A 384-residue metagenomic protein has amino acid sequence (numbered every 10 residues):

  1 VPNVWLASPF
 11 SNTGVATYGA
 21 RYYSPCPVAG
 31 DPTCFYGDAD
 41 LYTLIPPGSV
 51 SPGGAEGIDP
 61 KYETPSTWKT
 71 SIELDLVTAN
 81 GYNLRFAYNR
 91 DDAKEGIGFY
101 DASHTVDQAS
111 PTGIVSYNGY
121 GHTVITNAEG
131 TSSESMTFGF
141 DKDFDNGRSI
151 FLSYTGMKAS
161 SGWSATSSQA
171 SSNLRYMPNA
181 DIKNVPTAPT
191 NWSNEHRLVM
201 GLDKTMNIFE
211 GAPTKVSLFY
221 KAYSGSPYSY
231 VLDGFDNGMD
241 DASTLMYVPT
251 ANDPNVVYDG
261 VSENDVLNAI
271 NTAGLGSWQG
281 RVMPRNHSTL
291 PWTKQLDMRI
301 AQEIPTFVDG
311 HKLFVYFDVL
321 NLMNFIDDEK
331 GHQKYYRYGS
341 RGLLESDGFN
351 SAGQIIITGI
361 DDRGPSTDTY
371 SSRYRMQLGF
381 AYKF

Functional and structural regions predicted by a protein language model:
V1-F10, P52-G54, R85, K94-T105 (+4 more regions): Outer-membrane beta-barrel and related beta-rich outer-membrane complex signature in Gram-negative bacteria
V1-V124, E129, S243, P291 (+1 more regions): Solvent-exposed loop/turn elements at secondary-structure boundaries
L41-Y42, K215-F307, F314, R341-G364: Extracytoplasmic gating/loop element in the C-terminal half of outer-membrane beta-barrel translocons and assembly
I58, W68-L74, E134-F138, H196-L202 (+2 more regions): Hydrophobic, lipid-facing positions within transmembrane beta-strands of outer-membrane proteins
P60-S66, K94, N127-S132, T190-E195 (+3 more regions): Short sequence motifs at beta-strands and strand-loop junctions characteristic of Gram-negative outer-membrane
T78-N80, D143-N146, D203-F209, T214-V216 (+5 more regions): Outer-membrane beta-barrel proteins
A87-S229: Gram-negative outer-membrane beta-barrel transporters
D327-F384: C-terminal beta-signal and terminal closure region of outer-membrane beta-barrel proteins
